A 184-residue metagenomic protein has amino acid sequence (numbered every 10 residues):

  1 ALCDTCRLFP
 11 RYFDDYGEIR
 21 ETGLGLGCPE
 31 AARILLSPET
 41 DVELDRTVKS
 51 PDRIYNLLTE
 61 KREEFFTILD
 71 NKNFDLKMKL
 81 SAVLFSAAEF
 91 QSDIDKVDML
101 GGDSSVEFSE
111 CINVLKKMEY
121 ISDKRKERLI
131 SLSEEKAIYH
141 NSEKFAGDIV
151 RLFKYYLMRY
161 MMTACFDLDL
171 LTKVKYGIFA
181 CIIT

Functional and structural regions predicted by a protein language model:
A1-L36: Short Cys/His-based metal-binding microdomains
R7, R11, R20, R33 (+7 more regions): Arginine residue identity/basic-tract feature
Y16, R53, L57, L168-Y176: Conserved aromatic-histidine-acidic binding/catalytic patches
C28, R46-Y55, S105-F108, M118-D123: Short, structured coil/loop segments at alpha-helix boundaries
E30-D98: Charged, amphipathic alpha-helical linkers/stalks
T67-T184: Hydrophobic, aromatic-lined core segments that form the binding pocket/scaffold for planar heteroaromatic ligands
